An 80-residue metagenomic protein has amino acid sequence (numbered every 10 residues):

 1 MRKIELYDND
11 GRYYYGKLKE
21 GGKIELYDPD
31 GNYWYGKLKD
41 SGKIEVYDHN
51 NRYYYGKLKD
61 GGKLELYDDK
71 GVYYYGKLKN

Functional and structural regions predicted by a protein language model:
M1-N80: Repetitive, compositionally biased segments used for assembly/scaffolding
